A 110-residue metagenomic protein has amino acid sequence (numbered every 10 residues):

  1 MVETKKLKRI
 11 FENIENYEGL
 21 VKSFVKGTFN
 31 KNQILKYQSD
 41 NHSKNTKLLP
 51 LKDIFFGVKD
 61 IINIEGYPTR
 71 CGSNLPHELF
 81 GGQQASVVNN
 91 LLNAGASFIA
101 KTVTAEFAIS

Functional and structural regions predicted by a protein language model:
M1-G81, A85, A105-I109: Short, well-ordered alpha-helical
Q84-S110: Short glycine/serine-rich loop segments
